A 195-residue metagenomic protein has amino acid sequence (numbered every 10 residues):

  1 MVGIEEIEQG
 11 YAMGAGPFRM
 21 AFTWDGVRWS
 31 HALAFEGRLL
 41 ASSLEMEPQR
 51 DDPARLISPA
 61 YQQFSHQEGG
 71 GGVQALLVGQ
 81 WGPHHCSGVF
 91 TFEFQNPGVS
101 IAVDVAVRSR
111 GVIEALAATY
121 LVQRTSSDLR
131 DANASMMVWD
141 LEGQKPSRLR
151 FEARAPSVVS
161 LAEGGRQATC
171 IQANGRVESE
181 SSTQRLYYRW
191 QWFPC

Functional and structural regions predicted by a protein language model:
M1-P48, W192: Beta-strand-rich N-terminal accessory domains
V2-E5, G14-D25, C86-F94, G143-A153: Broad, structure-driven detector of short, well-ordered beta-strand segments within folded domains
E5-I7, A12-G14, D25, Q67-G71 (+4 more regions): Solvent-exposed loop and beta-edge segments used for protein-protein assembly and interaction
W24-W29, L44-D51, F92-N96, R154-S157: A short, sequence-level motif marking secondary-structure junctions
E45, Q80-G82, S109-E114, L149-C195: Beta-strand-rich recognition/accessory modules
E47-R108: Extended, loop-rich substrate-binding clefts of extracytoplasmic carbohydrate-active enzymes
V99-N133: Acidic (Asp/Glu-rich), glycine- and aromatic
S127-R150, T169-N174: Long, charge-dense
